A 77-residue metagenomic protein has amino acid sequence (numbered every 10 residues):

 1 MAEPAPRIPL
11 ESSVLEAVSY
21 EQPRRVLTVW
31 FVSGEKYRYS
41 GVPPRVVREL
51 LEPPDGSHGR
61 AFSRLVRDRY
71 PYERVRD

Functional and structural regions predicted by a protein language model:
A2-D77: Acidic/histidine-enriched, beta-strand-rich ligand/metal-binding domains
